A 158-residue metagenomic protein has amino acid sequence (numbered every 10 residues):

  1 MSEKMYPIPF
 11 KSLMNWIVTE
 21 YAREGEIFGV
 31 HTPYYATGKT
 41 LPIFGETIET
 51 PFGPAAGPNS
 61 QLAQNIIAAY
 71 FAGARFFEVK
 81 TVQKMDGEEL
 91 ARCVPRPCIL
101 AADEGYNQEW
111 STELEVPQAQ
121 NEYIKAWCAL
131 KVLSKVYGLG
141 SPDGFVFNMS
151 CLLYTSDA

Functional and structural regions predicted by a protein language model:
M1-G38: N-terminal, Lys/Arg-enriched amphipathic/low-complexity engagement segments that precede the first folded domain
P54: Conserved, mostly hydrophobic/aromatic
Q61-A68: Short, acidic/polar
R75: Metallocofactor- and cofactor-centric catalytic cores in central/energy metabolism, strongly enriched
A91-V146: A gly/proline- and charged-residue-enriched helix-loop-helix capping module
Y154-A158: Conserved small/polar residues in nucleotide/adenosyl-binding loops
